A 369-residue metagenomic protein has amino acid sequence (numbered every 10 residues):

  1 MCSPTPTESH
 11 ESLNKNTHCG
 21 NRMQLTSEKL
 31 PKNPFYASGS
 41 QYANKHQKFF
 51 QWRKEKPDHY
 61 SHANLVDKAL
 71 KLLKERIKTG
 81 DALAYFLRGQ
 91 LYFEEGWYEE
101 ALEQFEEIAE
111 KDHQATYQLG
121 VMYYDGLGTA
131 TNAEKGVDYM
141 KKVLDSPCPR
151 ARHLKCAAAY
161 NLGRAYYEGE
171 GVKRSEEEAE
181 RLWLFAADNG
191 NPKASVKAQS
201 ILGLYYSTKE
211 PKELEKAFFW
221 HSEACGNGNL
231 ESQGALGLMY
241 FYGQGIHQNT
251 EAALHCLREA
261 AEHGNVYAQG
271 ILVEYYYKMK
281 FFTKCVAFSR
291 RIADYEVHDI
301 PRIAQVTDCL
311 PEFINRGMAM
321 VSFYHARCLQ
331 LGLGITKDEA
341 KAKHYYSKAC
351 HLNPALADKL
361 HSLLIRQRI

Functional and structural regions predicted by a protein language model:
M1-N64, L72, R76, C350-P354 (+1 more regions): Intrinsically disordered, low-complexity regulatory regions that flank or link repeat-based scaffolds
T79-A82, E110-T116, D125-L127, N132 (+15 more regions): Short helix-capping/linker turns of helical repeat alpha-solenoids
Q90-E94, T116, V121-D125, V143 (+7 more regions): Hydrophobic face of amphipathic alpha-helices that form TPR/SEL1-like repeat modules and related alpha-solenoid
K141-V143, A186-A187, A261, Y277-H298 (+1 more regions): TPR/TPR-like (Sel1-like) alpha-helical repeat modules
H153-N161, A194-L202, E274-Y277, R302-H325 (+1 more regions): TPR/TPR-like alpha-solenoid helical repeat scaffolds
